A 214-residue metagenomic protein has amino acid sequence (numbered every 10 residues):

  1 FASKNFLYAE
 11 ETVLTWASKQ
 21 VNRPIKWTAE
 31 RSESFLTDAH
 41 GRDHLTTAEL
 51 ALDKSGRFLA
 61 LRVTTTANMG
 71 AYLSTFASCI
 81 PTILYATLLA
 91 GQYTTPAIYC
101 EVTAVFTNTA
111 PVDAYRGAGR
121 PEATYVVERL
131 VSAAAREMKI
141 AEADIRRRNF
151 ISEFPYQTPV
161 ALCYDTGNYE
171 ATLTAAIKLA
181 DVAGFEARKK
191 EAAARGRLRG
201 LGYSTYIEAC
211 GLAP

Functional and structural regions predicted by a protein language model:
F1-P214: Structural alpha/beta core scaffold segments of enzyme domains
